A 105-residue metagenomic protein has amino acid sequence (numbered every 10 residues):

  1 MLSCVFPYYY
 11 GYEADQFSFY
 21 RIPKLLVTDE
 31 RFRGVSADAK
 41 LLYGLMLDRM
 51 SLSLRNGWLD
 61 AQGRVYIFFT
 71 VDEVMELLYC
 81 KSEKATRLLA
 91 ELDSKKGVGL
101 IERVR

Functional and structural regions predicted by a protein language model:
M1-D72: Short recognition helix of helix-turn-helix/winged-helix DNA-binding domains
M50-R105: Winged helix-turn-helix DNA-binding recognition segment
